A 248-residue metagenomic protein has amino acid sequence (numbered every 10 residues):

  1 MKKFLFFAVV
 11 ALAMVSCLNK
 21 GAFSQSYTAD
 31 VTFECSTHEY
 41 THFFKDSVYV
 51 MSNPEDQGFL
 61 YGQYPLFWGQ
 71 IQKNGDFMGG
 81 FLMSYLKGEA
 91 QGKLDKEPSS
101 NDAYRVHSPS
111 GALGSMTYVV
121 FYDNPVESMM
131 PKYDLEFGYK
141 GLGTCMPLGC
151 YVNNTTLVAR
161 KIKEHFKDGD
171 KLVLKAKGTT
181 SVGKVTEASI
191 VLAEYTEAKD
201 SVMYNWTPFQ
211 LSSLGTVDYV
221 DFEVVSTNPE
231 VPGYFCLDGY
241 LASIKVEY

Functional and structural regions predicted by a protein language model:
M1-Y40, I244-Y248: Bacterial Sec-dependent N-terminal signal peptides
F23-P131: N-terminal targeting leaders for non-cytosolic proteins
T28-D30, L142-G149, K171-V173, V217-Y219 (+1 more regions): Extracellular structured ligand-interaction cores
S36, N153-T155, T179: Short glycine-rich beta-strand segments
D123-M146: Short beta-strands within extracellular/lumenal beta-sheet-rich domains
G143-K163: Charged, amphipathic alpha-helical segments
K161-L174: Short coil-to-beta strand junction motifs in C2/discoidin
L174-Y248: Terminal, low-complexity interaction segments
